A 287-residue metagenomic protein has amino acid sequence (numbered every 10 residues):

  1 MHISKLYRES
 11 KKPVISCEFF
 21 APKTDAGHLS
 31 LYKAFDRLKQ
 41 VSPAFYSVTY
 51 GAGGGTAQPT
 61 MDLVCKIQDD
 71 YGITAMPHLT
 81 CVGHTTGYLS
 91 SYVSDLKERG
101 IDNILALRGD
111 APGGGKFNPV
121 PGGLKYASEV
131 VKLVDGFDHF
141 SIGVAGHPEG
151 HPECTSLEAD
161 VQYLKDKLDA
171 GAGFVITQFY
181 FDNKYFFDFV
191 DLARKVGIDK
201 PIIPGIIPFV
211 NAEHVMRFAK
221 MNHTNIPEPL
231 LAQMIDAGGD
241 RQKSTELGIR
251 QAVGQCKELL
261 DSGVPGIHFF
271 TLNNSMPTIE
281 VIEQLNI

Functional and structural regions predicted by a protein language model:
M1-C17, T24, N286-I287: N-terminal amphipathic alpha-helix/helix-capping segment at the start of soluble metabolic enzymes
I3-L6, A26-H28, G54-K66, T85-S91 (+4 more regions): Active-site-adjacent beta->alpha loops and helix N-cap segments on the catalytic face of soluble alpha/beta enzymes
V14-S30, A75-G87, G143-A159, D236-R250: Active-site mouth loops of central-metabolism enzymes
E18, Y46, L96, K167 (+3 more regions): Conserved, mostly hydrophobic/aromatic
F19-P22, T49-G53, H78-H84, G109-D110 (+5 more regions): Active-site beta-loop-alpha junctions enriched in small/polar residues
D25-L38, T60, T86-V93, S156-D166 (+1 more regions): Short, acidic/polar
A34-T49: Catalytic domains of carbohydrate-active enzymes, especially glycoside hydrolases
P121-H147, V196-I249, G254, L285-I287: Active-site pocket-lining/capping segments in soluble small-molecule metabolic enzymes
